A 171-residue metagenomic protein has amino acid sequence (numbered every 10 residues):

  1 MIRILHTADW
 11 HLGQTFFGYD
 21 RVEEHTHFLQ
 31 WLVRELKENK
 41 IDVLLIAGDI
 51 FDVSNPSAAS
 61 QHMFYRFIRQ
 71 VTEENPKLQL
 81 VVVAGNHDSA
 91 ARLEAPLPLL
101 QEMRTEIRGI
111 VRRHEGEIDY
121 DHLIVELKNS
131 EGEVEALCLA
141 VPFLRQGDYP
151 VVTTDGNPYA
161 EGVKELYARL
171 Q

Functional and structural regions predicted by a protein language model:
M1-I46, F51-Q171: Extended recognition/assembly regions associated with phosphoester-bond processing machinery
